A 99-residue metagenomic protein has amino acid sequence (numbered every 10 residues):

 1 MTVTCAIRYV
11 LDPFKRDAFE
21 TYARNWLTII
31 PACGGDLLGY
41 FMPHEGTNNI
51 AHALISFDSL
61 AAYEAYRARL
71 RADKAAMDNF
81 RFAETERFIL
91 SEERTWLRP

Functional and structural regions predicted by a protein language model:
M1-T2, P99: Absolute protein N-terminus
V3-R8, F19, I30, A51-L54: Short, structured motif recognition centered on aromatic/hydrophobic residues
R8-P13, I55-S59: Short beta-strand-to-loop capping motifs
T21-L38, S56-E93: An amphipathic, aromatic/His-enriched active-site/gating alpha helix that lines ligand/cofactor pockets
Y40-H44: Short, solvent-exposed loop/turn elements at beta->coil junctions and helix N-caps that rim active or binding pockets
G46-N49: Short acidic/glycine-enriched loop/turn segments that link adjacent beta-strands
E93-P99: Short, low-order "capping/linker" segments at domain edges
